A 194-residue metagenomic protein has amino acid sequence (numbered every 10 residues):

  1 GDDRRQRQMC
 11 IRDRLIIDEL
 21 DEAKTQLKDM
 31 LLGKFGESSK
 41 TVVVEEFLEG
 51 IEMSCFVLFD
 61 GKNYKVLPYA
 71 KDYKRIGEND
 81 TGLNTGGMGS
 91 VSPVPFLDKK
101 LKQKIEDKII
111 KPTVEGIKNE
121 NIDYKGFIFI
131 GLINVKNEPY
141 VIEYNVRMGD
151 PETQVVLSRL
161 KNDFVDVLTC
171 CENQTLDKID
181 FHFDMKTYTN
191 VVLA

Functional and structural regions predicted by a protein language model:
G1-R7, I11: Single conserved hydrophobic/aromatic residue that forms the stacking wall/gate of nucleotide- or nucleobase-binding
Q8, G33-S39, E46-G50, V57-G61 (+5 more regions): Solvent-exposed alpha-helices and their adjacent loops that cap or buttress functional pockets in soluble metabolic
M9-C10, V44, V66, V191: Generic preference for hydrophobic
L15, T25-M30, E45, E52-T81 (+2 more regions): Beta-strand scaffold of nucleotide-dependent catalytic cores
I16-S54, K111-E120: Conserved ATP-binding module of the ATP-grasp superfamily
V57, N63-I109, N145-L160: ATP-dependent carboxylate/phosphate-activation module, predominantly the ATP-grasp catalytic core and closely related
E106-I128, N145-A194: Active-site "cap" helix and flanking loop/linker of ATP-utilizing ligase/carboxylase catalytic domains
